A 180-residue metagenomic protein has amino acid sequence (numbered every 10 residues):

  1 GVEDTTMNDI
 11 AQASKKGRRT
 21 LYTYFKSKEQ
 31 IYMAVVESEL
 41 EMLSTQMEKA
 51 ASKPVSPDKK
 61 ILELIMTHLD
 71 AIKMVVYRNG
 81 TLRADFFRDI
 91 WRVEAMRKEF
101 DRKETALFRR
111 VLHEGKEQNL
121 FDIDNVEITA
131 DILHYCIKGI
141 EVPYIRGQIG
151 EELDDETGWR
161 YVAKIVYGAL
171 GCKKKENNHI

Functional and structural regions predicted by a protein language model:
V2-Q30, A34: Helix-turn-helix
E3, L120-F121: Conserved hydrophobic residue
Y32, V36, L40, E94-T105 (+2 more regions): Amphipathic, non-transmembrane alpha-helical scaffold segments
A34, S38, T45-M74, T129-L133 (+2 more regions): Hydrophobic alpha-helical connector segments
A50, N79-F86, Y144-Q148: Secondary-structure edge/capping motif, primarily at the C-terminal ends of alpha-helices and the immediately following
L69-R109, E117: Short secondary-structure transition hinges
A106-Q118, D131, Y135-I180: C-terminal peripheral helix-coil segments that are non-catalytic and often amphipathic
D122, V126-A130: Membrane-interface starts of transmembrane alpha-helices
